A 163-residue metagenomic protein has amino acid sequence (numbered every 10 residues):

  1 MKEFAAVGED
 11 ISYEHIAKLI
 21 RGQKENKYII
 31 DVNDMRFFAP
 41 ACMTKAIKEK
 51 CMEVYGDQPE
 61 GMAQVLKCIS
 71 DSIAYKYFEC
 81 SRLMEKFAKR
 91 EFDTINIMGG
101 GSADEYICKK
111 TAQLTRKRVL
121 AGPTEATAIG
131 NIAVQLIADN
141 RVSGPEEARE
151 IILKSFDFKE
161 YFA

Functional and structural regions predicted by a protein language model:
M1-T94, A103-T127, A133-A163: Active-site core segments that coordinate phosphate-bearing ligands/cofactors across diverse enzyme families
